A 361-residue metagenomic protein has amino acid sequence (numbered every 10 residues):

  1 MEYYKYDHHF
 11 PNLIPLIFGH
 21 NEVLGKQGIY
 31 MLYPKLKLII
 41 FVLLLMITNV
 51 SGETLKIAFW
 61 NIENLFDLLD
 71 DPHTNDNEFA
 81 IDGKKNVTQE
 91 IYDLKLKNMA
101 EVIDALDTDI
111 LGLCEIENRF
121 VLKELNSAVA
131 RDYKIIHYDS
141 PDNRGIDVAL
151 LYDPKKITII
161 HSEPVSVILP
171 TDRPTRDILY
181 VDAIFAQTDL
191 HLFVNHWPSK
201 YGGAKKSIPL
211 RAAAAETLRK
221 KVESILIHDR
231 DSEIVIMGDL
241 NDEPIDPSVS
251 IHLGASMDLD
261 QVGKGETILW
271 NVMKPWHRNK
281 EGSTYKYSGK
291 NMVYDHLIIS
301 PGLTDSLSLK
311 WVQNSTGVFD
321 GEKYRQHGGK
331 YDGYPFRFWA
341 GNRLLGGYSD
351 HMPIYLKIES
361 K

Functional and structural regions predicted by a protein language model:
L32, V50-D132, I136-I146, E216 (+3 more regions): N-terminal, active-site-proximal structural segment of metallo-dependent hydrolase catalytic domains
P34-F41: Sec-dependent signal peptide recognition, specifically the positively charged N-region followed immediately by
V42-V50: Hydrophobic h-region of N-terminal signal peptides that target proteins for export in Gram-negative bacteria
I57-I62, M99-L122, L151, L192 (+4 more regions): Active-site beta-strand/loop signature of hydrolases that rely on acidic residues for catalysis
D71, F185-E216, K220, L226 (+1 more regions): Metal-dependent phosphoester/phosphodiester hydrolase catalytic core
K84-E90, D107-L113, H137-Y138, I168 (+4 more regions): Second-shell loop/turn segments in exported
I110, I116-P198: Structured beta-strand-rich core segments of catalytic domains in phosphoester-bond hydrolases
K220, S224-I234, D242-K361: Metal-dependent phosphoester-hydrolase catalytic domains
